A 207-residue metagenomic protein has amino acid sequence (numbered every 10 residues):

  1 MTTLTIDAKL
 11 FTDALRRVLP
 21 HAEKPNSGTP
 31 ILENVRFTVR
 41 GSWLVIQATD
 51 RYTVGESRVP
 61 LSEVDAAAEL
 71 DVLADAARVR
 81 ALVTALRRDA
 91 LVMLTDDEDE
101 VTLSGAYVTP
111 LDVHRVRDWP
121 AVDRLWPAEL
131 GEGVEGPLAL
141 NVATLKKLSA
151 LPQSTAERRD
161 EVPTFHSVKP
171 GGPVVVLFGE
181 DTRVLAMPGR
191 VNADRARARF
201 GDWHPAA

Functional and structural regions predicted by a protein language model:
M1-A207: DNA polymerase processivity clamps
